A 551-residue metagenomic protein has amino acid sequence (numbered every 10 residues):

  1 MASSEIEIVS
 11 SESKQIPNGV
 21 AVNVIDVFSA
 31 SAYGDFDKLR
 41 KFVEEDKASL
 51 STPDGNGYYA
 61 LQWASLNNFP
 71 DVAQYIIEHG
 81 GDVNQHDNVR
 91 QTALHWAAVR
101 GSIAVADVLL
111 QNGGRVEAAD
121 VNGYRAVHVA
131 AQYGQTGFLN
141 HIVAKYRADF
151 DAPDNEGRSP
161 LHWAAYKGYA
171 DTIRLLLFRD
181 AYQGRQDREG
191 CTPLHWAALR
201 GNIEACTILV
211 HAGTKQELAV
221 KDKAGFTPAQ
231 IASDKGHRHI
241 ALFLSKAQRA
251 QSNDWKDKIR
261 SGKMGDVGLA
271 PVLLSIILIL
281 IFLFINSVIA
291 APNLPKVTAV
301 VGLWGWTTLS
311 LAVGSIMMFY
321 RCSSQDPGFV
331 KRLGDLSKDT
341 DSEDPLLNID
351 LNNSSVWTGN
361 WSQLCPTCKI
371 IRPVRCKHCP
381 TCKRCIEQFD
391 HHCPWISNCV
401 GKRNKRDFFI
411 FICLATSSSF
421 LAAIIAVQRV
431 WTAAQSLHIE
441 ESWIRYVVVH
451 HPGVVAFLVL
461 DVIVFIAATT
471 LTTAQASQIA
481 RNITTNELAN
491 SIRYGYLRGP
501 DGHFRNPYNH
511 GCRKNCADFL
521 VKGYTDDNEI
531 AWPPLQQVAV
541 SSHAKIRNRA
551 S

Functional and structural regions predicted by a protein language model:
V20, D54, D87, D120 (+3 more regions): Ankyrin repeat boundary/linker residues
K38, D71-V72, A104-V105, G137-F138 (+3 more regions): Conserved ankyrin/ankyrin-like repeat signature
V43-A48, Q74-G81, D107-G114, N140-A148 (+3 more regions): Ankyrin repeat domain, specifically the short helix-to-loop turn at the C-terminus of the second helix of each repeat
K235, S245, R249-H392, I396-S551: Membrane-associated feature with strongest affinity for ZDHHC
